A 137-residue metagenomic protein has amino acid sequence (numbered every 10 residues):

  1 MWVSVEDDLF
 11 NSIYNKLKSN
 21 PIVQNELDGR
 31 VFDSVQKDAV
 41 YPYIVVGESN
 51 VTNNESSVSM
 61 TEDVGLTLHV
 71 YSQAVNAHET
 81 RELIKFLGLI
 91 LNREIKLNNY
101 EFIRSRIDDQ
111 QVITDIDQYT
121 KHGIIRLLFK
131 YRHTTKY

Functional and structural regions predicted by a protein language model:
M1-K16, V51-D63, E101-Y137: Short, charged interaction patches at domain edges and termini
M1-N50, E82, L89, N98 (+1 more regions): Small/polar-rich, solvent-exposed N-terminal microdomains that initiate assembly or binding
S19-N20, R93-E94, K121: Polar helix-capping/helix-linker motif
L27-A74, R106-Q111, L128: Short, solvent-exposed beta-alpha or beta-beta edge segments that form flexible loop/patches at the rim of ligand
S72-R93: Mid-chain, well-packed structural core segment of small domains
I95-E101: Short, flexible active-site-proximal loops enriched in glycine and acidic residues
